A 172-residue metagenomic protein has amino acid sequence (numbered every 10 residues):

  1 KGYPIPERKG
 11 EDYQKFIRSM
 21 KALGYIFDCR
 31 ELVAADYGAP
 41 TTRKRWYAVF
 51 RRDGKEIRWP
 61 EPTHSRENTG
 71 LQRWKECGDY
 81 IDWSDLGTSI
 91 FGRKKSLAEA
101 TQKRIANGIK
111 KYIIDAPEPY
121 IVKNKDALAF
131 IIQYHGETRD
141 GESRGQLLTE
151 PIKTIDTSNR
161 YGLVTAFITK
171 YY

Functional and structural regions predicted by a protein language model:
K1-N159, T165-Y172: Class I S-adenosyl-L-methionine
